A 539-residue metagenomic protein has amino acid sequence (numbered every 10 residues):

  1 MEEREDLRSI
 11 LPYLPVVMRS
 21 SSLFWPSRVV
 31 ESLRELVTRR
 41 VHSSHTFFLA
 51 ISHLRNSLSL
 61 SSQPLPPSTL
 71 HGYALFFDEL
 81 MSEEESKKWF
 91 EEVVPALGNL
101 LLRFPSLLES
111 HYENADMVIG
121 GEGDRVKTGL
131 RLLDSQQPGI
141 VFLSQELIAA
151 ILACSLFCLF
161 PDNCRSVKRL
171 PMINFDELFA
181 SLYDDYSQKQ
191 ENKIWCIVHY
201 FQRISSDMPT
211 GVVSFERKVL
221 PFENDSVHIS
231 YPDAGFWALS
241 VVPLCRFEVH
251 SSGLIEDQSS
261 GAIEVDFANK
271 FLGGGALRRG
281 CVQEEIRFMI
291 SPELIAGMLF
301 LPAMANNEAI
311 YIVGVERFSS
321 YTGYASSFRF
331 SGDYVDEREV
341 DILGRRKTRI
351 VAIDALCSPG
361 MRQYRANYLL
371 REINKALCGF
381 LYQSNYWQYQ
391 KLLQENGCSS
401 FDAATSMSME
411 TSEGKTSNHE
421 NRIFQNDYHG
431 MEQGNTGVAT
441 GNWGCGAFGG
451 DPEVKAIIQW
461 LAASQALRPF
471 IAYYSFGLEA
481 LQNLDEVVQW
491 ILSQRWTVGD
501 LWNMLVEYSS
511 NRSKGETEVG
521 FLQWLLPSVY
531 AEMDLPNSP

Functional and structural regions predicted by a protein language model:
M1-P539: Macrodomain-like recognition of ADP-ribose-binding/processing modules
